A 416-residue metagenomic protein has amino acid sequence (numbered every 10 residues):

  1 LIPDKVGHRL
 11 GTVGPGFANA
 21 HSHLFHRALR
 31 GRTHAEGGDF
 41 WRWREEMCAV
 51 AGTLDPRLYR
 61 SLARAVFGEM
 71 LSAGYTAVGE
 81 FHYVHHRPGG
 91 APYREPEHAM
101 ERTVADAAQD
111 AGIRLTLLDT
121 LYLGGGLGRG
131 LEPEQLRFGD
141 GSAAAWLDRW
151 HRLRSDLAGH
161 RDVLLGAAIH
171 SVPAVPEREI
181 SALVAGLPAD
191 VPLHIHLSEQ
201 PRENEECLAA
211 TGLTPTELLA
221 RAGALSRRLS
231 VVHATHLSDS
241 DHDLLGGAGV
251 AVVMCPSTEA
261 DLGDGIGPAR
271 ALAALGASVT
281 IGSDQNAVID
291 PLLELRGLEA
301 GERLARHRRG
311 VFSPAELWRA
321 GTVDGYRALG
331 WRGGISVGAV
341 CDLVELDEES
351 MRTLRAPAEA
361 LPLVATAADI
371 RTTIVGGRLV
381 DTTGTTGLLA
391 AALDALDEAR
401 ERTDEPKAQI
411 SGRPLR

Functional and structural regions predicted by a protein language model:
L1-G14: Histidine-rich, glycine-flanked metal-binding segment
P15-R27, P192-E199: Histidine-centered catalytic micro-motifs
G31-R114, A145-H160, L393-D404: Alpha-helical scaffold segments that flank or form the walls of functional sites
G31-R32, P201-L213, D241-G246, G263-L272 (+1 more regions): Histidine/acidic-residue-rich catalytic or RNA/ligand-binding cores of hydrolases and nuclease-related proteins
A91-V232: Metal-coordinating catalytic core of metallo-dependent amide/deamination hydrolases
L187-P192, A224-R227, L244-V253, A274-V279 (+1 more regions): Glycine-enriched alpha-helix->loop->beta-strand junction motifs that scaffold or abut catalytic
R221-A224, R228, R270-E349: His/Asp/Glu-enriched, well-ordered alpha-helical/loop segment that forms or immediately abuts the divalent-metal
V340-L393: C-terminal cap of metal-dependent C-N hydrolases
